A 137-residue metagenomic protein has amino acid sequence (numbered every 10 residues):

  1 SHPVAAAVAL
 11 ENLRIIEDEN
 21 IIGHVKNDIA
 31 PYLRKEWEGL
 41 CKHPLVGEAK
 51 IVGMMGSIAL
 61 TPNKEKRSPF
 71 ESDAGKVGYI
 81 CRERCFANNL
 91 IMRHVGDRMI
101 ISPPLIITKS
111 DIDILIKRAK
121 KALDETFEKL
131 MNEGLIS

Functional and structural regions predicted by a protein language model:
S1-S137: Conserved N-terminal phosphate-binding loop of PLP-dependent enzymes in the Aspartate aminotransferase
